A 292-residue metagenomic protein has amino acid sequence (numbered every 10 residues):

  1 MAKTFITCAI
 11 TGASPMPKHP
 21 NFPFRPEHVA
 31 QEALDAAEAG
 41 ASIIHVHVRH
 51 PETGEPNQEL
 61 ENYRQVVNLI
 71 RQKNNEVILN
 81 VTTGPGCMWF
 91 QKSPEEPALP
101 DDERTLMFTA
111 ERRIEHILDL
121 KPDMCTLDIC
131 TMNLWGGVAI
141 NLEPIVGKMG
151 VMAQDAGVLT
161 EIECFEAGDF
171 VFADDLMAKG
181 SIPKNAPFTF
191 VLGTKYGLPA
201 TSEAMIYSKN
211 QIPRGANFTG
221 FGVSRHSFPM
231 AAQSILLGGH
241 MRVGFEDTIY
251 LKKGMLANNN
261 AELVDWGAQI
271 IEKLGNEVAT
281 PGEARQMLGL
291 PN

Functional and structural regions predicted by a protein language model:
M1-N21, P85-P97, T126-N133: N-terminal small/glycine-rich loop or linker at the start of catalytic domains across soluble metabolic enzymes
A2-G40, V48, E55-N57, Q65: Conserved N-terminal beta1-alpha1 strand-loop-helix module at the mouth
C8, E55-T83, V146-D155, Y207-F218 (+1 more regions): Alpha-helix-loop-beta-strand connector modules within alpha/beta enzyme cores
P17, S42-V66, L134, V191-L192 (+1 more regions): Glycine-rich, proline-tolerant flexible connector loops at the mouths of alpha/beta enzymes
E27, W89-A98, A110-R113, A167-L176 (+2 more regions): Catalytic cores of alpha/beta
V29, A36, H47, C125 (+4 more regions): Conserved, mostly hydrophobic/aromatic
M124-E246, A257-N258: Catalytic alpha/beta core domains of metabolic enzymes, predominantly
I206, N210-Q211, A232-N292: Structured C-terminal cap/extension of enzyme domains
